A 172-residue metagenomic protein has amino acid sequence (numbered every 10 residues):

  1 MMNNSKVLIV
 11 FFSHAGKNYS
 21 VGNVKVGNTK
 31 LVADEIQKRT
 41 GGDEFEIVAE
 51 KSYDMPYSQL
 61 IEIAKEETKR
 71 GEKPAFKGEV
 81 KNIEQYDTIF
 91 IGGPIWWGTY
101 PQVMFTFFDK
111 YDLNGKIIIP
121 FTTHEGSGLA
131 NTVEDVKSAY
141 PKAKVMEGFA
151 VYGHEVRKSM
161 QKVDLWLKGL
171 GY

Functional and structural regions predicted by a protein language model:
M1-T88, G98, F105, Q161-Y172: N-terminal beta1-alpha1-beta2 submodule of the flavodoxin-like/Rossmannoid cofactor-binding fold
N3, I83, D109-G115, A139-Y140: Short, conserved loop/helix-junction motifs that constitute active-site signature segments in enzyme catalytic cores
H14-K17, E50-S52, I95-T99, H124-G128 (+1 more regions): Solvent-exposed loop/turn segments at secondary-structure junctions within structured extracellular/periplasmic domains
V103-D109: Charged helix-capping and loop-helix junction motifs
F121: Thiol-based oxidoreductase modules, predominantly thioredoxin-like and allied folds used for disulfide exchange
G126-A139: Glycine-rich, charge-decorated loop segments at or immediately adjacent to ligand/cofactor-binding or catalytic sites
K144-Y172: Glycine-rich phosphate/pyrophosphate-binding loop and the adjoining helix
